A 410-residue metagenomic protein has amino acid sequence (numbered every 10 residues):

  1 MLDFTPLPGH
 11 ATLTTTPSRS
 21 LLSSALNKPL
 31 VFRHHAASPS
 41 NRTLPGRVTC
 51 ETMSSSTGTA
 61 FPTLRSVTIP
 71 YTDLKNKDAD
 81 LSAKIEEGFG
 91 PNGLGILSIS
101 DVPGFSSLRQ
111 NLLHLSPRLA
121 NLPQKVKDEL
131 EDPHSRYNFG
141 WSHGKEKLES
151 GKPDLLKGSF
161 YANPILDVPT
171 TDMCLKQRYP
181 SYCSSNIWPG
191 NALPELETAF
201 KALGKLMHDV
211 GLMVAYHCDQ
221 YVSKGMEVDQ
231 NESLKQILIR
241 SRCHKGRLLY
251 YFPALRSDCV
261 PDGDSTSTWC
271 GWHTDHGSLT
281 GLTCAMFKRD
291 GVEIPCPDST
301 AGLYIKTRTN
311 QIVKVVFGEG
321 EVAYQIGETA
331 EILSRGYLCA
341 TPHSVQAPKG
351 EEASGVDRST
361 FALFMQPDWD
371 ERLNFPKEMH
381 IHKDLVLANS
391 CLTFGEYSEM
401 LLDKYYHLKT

Functional and structural regions predicted by a protein language model:
L2-T410: Peripheral, non-catalytic segments flanking oxidoreductase cores
